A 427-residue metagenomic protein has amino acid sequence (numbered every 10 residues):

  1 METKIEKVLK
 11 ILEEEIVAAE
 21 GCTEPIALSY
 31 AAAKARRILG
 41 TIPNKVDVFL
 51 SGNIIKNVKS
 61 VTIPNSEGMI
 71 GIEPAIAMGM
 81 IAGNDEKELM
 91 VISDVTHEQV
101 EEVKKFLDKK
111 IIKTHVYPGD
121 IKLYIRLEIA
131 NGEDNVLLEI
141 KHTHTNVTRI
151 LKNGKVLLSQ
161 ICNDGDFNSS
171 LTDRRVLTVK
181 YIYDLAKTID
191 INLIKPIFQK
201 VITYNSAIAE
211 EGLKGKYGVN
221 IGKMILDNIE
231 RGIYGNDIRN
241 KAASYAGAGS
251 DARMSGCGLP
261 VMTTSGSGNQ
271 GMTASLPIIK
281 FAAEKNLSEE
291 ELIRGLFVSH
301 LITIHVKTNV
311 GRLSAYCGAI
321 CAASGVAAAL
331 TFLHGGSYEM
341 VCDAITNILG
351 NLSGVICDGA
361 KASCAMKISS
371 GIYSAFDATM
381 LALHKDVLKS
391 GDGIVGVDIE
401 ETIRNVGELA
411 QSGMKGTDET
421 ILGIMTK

Functional and structural regions predicted by a protein language model:
M1-L9, I42-I55, D237-G256, S288-V306 (+1 more regions): Acidic-glycine-rich active-site phosphate/pyrophosphate-binding loop
K4-L39, P43: N-terminal signal-anchor module of multipass membrane proteins
A18-K34, L259-L276, C317-C321: Conserved phosphate/anionic-ligand binding catalytic regions in large, soluble enzymes, centered on
S29-I129: Early transmembrane hairpin of solute transport permeases
A35-R36, P64, F281-R294, I304-S370 (+1 more regions): Hydrophobic alpha-helical bundle architecture
I42-V46, K87-I92, T114-H115, N192-F198 (+7 more regions): Flexible, glycine/charged-enriched surface loops at secondary-structure junctions
L107-G256, I421-K427: Signature of multi-pass transmembrane helix bundles
A344-K427: Internal helix-turn-beta structural module
